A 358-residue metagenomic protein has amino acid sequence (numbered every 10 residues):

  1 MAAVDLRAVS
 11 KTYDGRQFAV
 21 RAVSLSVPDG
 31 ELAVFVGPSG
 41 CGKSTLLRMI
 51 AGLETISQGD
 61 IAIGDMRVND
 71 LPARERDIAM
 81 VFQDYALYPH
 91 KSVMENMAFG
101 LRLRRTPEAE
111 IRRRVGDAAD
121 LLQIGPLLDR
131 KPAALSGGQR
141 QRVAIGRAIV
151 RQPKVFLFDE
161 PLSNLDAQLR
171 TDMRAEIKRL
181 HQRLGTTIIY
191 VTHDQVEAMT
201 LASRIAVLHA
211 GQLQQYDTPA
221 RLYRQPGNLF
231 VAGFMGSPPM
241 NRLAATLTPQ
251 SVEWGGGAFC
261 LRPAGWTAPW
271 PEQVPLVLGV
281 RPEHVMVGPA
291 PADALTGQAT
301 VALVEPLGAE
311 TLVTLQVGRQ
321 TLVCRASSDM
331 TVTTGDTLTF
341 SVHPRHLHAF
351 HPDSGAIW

Functional and structural regions predicted by a protein language model:
V36-P38: The feature captures the beta-strand-to-loop junction immediately N-terminal to the Walker
A51: Helix-to-loop junction immediately C-terminal to a conserved catalytic motif
S57-D60, A210, L347: Conserved coupling/switch loops of ABC nucleotide-binding domains, chiefly the family-specific signature
G59-R67: Conserved ABC transporter NBD signature motif
A73-F230: ABC ATPase nucleotide-binding domains
G227-V277, E283-A302, T311, L315-V332 (+1 more regions): ATPase nucleotide-binding modules
